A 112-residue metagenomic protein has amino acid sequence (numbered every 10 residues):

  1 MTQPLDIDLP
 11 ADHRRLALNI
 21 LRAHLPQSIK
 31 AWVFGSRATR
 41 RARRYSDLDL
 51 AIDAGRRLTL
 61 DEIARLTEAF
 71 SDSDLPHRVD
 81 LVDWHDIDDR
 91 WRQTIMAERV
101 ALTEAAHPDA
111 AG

Functional and structural regions predicted by a protein language model:
M1-K30, A38-R44, A54-G112: Catalytic core of pol beta-like nucleotidyltransferases
